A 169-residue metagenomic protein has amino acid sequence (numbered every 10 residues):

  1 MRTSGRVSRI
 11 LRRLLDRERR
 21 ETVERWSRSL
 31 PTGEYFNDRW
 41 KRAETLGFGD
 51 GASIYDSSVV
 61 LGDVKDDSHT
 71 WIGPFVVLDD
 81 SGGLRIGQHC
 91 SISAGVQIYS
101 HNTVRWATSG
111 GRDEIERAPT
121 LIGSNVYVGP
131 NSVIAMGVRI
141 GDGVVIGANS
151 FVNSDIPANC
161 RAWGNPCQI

Functional and structural regions predicted by a protein language model:
M1-T45, G49-G51, V104-R105, N125 (+3 more regions): Terminal amphipathic alpha-helical/low-complexity segments used for targeting or macromolecular assembly
S29-D38, L46, Y55-D66, W71-R139 (+1 more regions): Flexible, glycine/small-residue-enriched loop-and-beta-strand segment within the central core of proteins
P130-V145, S150-S154: Beta-rich strand-turn-strand
